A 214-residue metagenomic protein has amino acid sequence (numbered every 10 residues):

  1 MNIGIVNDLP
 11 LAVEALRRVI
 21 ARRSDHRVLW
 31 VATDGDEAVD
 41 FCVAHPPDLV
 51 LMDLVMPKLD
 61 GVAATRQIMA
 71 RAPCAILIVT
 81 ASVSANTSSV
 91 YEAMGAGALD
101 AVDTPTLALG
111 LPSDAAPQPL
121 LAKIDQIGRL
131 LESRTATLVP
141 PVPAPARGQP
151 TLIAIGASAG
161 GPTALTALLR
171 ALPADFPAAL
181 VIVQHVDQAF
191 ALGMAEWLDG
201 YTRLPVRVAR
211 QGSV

Functional and structural regions predicted by a protein language model:
M1-V214: Strand-loop microenvironment adjacent to phosphate/nucleotide-handling motifs in alpha/beta enzyme folds
